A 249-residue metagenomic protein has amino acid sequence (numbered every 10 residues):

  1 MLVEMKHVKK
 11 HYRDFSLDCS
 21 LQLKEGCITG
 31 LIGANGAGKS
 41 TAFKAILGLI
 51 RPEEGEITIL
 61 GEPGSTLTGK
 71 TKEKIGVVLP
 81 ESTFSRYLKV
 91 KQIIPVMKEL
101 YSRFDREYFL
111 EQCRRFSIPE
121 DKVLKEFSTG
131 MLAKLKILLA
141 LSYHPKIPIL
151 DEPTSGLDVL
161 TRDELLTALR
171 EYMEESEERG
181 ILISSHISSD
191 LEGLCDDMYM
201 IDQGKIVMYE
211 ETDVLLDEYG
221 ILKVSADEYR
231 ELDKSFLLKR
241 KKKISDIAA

Functional and structural regions predicted by a protein language model:
M1-S20, E25-C27, T68: A short, flexible loop at the N-terminus of ABC-type nucleotide-binding domains that lies
A34-G38: Walker A (P-loop) phosphate-binding loop of ABC-type ATPase nucleotide-binding domains
L47: Helix-to-loop junction immediately C-terminal to a conserved catalytic motif
G55-T66, K70-T71: Conserved ABC transporter NBD signature motif
L79-K136: ABC-family P-loop ATPase nucleotide-binding domains
P148-E152, L157: Catalytic Walker B motif of ABC-type/P-loop ATPase nucleotide-binding domains
L166, R170-L182, H186-A249: ABC transporter nucleotide-binding domain
